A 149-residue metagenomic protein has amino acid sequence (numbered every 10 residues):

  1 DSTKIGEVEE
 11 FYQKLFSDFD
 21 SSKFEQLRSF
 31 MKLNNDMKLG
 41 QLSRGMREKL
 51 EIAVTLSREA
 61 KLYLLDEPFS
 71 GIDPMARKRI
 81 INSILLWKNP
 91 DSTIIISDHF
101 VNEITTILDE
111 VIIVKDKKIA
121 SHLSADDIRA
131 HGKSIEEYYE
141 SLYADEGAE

Functional and structural regions predicted by a protein language model:
D1-L50: ABC-family P-loop ATPase nucleotide-binding domains
Y63-E67: Catalytic Walker B motif of ABC-type/P-loop ATPase nucleotide-binding domains
P74-A76: Helix N-cap at the start of a conserved alpha-helix in ABC-type nucleotide-binding domains
K78-P90: Helical segment within the ABC ATPase nucleotide-binding domain
S97-H99: H-loop/switch region of ABC-family ATPase nucleotide-binding domains
I104-T106: A short, surface-exposed alpha-helical micro-motif characterized by mixed small hydrophobic and charged/polar residues
